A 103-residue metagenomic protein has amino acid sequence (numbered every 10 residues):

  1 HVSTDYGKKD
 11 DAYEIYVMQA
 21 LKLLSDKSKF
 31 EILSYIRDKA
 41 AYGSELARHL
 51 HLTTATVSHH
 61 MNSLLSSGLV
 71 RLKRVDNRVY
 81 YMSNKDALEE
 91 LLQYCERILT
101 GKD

Functional and structural regions predicted by a protein language model:
H1-T4, F30, G101: Short intrinsically disordered, low-complexity coil segments enriched in acidic
S3-L21: Short, Lys/Arg-enriched N-terminal segment that forms or immediately precedes the first helix of a structured domain
I15-T56, V75-A87: N-terminal helix-turn-helix DNA-binding core of bacterial DNA-binding proteins
R48, L65-S66: Alpha-helical residues within the helix-turn-helix
H60: Residues within the DNA-recognition helix of helix-turn-helix
Y80-D103: Conserved segment of winged-helix/HTH DNA-binding domains
